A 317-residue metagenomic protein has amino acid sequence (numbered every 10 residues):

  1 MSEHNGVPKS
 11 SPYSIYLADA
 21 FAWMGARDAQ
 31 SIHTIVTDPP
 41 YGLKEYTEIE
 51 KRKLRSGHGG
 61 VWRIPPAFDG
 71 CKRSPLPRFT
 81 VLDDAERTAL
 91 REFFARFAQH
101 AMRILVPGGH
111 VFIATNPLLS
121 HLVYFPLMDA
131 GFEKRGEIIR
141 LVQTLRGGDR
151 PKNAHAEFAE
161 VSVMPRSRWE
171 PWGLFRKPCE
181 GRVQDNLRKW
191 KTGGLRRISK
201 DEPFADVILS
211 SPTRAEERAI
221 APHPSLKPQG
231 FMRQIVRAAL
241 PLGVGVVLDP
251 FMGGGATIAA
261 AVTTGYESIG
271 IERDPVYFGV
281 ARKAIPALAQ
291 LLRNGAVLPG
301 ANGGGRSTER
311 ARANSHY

Functional and structural regions predicted by a protein language model:
S2-L298, T308-Y317: Core catalytic lobe of class I
